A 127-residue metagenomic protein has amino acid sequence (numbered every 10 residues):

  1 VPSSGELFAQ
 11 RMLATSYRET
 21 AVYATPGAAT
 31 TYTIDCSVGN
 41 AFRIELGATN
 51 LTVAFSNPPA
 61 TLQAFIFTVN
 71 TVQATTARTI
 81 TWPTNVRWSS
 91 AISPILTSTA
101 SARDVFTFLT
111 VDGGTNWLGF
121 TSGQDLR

Functional and structural regions predicted by a protein language model:
P2-S4: Exposed regions on extracellular, virion, or secretory-pathway luminal proteins
E6-P83, R87, A102-D104, T110-R127: Exposed extracellular interaction/assembly regions and N-terminal maturation sites
T52, P94-I95: A short linear hydrophobic-aromatic micro-motif
R87-P94: A conserved acidic, glycine/proline-rich C-terminal tail/linker
L96-A102: Short proline/glycine- and polar residue-rich coil/turn motifs
